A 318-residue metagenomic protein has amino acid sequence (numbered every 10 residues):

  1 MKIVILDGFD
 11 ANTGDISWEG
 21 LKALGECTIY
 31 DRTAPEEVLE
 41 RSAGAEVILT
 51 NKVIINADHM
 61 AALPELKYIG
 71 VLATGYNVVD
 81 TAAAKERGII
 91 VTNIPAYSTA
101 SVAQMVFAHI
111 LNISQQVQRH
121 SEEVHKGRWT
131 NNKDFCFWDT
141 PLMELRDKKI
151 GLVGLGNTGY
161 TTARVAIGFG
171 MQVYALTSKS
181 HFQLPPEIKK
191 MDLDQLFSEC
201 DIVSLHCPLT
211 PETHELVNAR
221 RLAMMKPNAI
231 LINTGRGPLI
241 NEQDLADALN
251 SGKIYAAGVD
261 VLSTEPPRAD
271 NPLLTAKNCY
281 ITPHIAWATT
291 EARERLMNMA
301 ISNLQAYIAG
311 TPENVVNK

Functional and structural regions predicted by a protein language model:
M1-A45, Q172-Y174: N-terminal glycine-/charge-rich "phosphate-binding" loop or analogous flexible N-terminal tail
D31, L72-A73, I89-A100, T177: Short beta->alpha connector loops at strand-helix junctions that form conserved, small/polar/Pro-enriched
A45, L63-L66, C200: An anion/phosphate-binding loop that grips the pyrophosphate of nucleotide cofactors and donors
I55-M60, Q172, K179-P272: Rossmann-like adenosine-cofactor binding region
R87, P95-K149: Phosphate-binding beta-alpha-beta segment of Rossmann-like dinucleotide-binding domains, i.e., the NAD(P)
V91, N228-K318: Rossmann-like dinucleotide-binding domain for NAD(H)/NADP(H)
T158: Hydrophobic/small residue at the entry helix of a nucleotide-binding pocket
